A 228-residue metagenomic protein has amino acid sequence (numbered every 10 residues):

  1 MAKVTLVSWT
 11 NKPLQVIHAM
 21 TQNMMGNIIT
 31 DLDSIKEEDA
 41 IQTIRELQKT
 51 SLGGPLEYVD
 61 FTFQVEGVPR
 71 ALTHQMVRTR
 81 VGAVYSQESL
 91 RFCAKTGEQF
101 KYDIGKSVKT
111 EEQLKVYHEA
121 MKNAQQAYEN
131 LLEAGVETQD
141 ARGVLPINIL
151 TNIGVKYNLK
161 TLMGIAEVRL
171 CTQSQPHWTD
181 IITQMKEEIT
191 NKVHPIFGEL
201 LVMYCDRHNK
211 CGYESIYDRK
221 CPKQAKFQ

Functional and structural regions predicted by a protein language model:
M1-Q228: Family-specific signature for flavin-dependent thymidylate synthase
